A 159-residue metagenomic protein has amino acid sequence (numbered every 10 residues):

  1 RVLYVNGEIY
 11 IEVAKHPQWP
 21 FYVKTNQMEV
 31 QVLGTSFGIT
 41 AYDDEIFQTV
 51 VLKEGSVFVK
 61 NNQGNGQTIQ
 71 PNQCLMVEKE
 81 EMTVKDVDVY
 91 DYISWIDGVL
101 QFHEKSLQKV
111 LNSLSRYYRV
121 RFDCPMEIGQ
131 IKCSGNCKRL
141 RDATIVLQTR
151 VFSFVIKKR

Functional and structural regions predicted by a protein language model:
R1-R159: A residue-level detector for the "anchor" residue at the start of short, highly conserved motifs
